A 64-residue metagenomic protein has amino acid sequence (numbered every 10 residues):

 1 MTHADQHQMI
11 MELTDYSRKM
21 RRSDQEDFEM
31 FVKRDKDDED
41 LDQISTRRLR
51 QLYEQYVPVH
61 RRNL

Functional and structural regions predicted by a protein language model:
M1-M30, Q55-N63: N-terminal acidic leader/helix
S17-R22, D37-Q43: Charged, low-complexity interaction regions
D38-V59, N63: Short, charged early-sequence alpha-helical segments and their helix-coil boundaries
